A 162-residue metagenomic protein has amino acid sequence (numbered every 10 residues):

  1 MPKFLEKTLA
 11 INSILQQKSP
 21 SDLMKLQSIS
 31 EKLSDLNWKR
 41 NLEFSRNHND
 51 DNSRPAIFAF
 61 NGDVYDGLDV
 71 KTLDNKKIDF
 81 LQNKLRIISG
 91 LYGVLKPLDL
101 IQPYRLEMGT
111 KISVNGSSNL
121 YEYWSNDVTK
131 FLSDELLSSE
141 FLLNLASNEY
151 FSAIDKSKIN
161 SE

Functional and structural regions predicted by a protein language model:
M1-T72: Active-site helix-to-loop segments that bind/position phosphate- or nucleotide-bearing substrates and donors across
V70-E162: Internal, well-folded beta-alpha domain core
